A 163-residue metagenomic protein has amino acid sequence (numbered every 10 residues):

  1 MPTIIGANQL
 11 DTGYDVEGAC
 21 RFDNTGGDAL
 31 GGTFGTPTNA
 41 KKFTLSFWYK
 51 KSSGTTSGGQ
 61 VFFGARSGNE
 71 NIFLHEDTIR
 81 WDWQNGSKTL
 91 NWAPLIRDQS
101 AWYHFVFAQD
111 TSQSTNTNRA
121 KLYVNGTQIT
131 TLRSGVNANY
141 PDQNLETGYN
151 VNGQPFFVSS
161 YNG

Functional and structural regions predicted by a protein language model:
P2-G163: Extracellular glycan-associated modules
